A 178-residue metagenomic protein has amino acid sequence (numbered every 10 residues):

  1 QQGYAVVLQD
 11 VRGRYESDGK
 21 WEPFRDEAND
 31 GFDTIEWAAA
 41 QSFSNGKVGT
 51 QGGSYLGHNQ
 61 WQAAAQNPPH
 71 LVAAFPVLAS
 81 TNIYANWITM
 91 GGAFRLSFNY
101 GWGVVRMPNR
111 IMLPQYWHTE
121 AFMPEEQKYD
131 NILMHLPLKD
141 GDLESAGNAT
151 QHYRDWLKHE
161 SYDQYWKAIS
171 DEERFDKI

Functional and structural regions predicted by a protein language model:
Q1-A39, T89, F94-L96: Cap/lid segment of the alpha/beta-hydrolase catalytic domain
Q2-A5, S44-K47, P69-A73: Loop/turn elements at helix/coil->beta-strand transitions in domains of secreted/extracellular proteins
S17, S54-Y55, L78: Catalytic nucleophile serine of serine hydrolases, specifically the conserved "nucleophile elbow" pentapeptide
S17-R25, V48, G103-I111: The substrate-binding groove and active-site-proximal loops of carbohydrate-active enzymes, especially glycoside
S42-Y55: Alpha/beta-hydrolase fold nucleophile elbow
N59-A63: Hydrolases whose catalytic domains are alpha/beta-hydrolase-1, hotdog thioesterase, or metallo-beta-lactamase-like
A65-K177: Accessory cap/linker subdomain of secreted extracellular hydrolases
